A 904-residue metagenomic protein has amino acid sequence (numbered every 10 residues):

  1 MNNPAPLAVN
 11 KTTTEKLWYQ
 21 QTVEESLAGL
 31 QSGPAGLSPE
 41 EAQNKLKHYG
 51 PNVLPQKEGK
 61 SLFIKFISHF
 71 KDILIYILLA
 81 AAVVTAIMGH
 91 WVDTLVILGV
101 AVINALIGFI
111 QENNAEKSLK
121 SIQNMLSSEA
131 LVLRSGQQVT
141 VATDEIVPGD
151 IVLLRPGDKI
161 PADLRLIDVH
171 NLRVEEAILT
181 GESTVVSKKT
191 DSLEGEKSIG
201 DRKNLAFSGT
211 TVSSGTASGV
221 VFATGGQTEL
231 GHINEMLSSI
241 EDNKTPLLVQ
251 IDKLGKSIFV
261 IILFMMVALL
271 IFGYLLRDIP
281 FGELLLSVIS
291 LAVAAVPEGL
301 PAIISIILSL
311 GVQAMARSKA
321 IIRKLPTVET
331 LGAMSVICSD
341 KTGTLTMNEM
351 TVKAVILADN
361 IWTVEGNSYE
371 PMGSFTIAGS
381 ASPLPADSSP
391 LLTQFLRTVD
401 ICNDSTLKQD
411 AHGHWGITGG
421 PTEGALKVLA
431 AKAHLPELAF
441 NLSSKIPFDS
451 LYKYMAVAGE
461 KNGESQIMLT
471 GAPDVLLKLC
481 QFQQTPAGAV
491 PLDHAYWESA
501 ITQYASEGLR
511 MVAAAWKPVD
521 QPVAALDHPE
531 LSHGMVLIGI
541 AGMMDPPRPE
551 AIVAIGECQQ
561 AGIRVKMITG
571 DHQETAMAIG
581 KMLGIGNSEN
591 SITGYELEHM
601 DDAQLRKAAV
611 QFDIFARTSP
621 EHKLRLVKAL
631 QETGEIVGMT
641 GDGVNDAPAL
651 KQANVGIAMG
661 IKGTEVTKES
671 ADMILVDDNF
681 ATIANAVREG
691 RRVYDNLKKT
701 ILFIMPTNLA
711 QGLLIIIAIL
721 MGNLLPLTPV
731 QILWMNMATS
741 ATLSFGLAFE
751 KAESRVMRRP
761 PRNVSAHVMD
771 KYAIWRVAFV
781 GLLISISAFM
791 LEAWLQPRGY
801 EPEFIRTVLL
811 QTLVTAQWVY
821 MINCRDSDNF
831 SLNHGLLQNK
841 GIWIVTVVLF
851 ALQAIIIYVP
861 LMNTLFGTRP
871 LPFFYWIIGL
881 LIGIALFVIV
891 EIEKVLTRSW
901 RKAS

Functional and structural regions predicted by a protein language model:
M1-R758, V768-M769, L782, A793 (+3 more regions): Conserved cytosolic headpiece of P-type ATPases
T739, I784-S785, T807-M821: Generic alpha-helical transmembrane segments
N763-L782, P802-V808: Membrane-water interface at loop-to-transmembrane-helix junctions
C824: A C-terminal functional module that forms or caps the active site or interfaces directly with catalytic machinery
